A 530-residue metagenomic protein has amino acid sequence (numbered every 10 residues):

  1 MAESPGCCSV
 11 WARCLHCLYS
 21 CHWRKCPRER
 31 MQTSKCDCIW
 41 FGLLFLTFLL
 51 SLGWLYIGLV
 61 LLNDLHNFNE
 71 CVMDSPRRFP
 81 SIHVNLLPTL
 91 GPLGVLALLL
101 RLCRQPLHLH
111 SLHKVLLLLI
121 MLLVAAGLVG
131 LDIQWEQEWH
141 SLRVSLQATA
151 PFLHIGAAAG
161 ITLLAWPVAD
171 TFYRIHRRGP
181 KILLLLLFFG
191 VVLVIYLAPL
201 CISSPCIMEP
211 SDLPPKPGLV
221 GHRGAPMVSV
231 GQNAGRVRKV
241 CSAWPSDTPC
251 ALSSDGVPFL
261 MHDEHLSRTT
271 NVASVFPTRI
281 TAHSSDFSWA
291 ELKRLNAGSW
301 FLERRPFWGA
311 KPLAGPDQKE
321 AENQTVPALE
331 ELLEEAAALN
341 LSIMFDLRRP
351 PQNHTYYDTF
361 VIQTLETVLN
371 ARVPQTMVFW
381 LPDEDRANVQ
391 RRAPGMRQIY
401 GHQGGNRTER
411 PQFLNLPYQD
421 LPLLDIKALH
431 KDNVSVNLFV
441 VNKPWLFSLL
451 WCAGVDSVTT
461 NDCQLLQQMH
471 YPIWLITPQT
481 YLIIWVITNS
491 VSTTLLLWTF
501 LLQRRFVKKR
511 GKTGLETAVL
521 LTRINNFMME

Functional and structural regions predicted by a protein language model:
M1-E530: Phosphate-group recognition and catalysis centered on beta-loop-alpha active-site segments
